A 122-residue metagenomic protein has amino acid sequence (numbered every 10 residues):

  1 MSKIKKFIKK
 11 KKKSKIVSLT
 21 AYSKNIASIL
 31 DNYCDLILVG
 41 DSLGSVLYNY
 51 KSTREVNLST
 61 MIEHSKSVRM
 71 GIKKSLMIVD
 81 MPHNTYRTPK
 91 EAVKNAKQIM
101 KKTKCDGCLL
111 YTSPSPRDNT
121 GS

Functional and structural regions predicted by a protein language model:
M1-T20: N-terminal amphipathic alpha-helix/helix-capping segment at the start of soluble metabolic enzymes
V17-T20, I37-V39, M77-M81, C108: Hydrophobic faces of well-ordered beta-strands that scaffold small-molecule active sites in alpha/beta enzyme cores
S23, L30, V68: Conserved, mostly hydrophobic/aromatic
Y33-L36, T103-K104: Glycine-enriched alpha-helix->loop->beta-strand junction motifs that scaffold or abut catalytic
L38-T60, H83-Y86: Glycine-rich, proline-tolerant flexible connector loops at the mouths of alpha/beta enzymes
T53-V79, R117: Alpha-helix-loop-beta-strand connector modules within alpha/beta enzyme cores
K74-C105: Glycine/small-residue-rich loop that forms an oxyanion/phosphate-binding "nest" at active or ligand-binding sites
Y111-S122: Single conserved hydrophobic/aromatic residue that forms the stacking wall/gate of nucleotide- or nucleobase-binding
